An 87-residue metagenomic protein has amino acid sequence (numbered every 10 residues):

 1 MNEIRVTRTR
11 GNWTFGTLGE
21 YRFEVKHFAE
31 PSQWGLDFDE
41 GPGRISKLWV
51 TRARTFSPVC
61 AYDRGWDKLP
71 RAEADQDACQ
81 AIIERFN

Functional and structural regions predicted by a protein language model:
M1-Q33: Negatively charged, low-complexity tracts enriched in Asp/Glu with abundant Ser/Thr
R22-R64: A short, structured beta-strand/loop element
K47-N87: Mixed-charge, Lys/Arg-enriched low-complexity segments
